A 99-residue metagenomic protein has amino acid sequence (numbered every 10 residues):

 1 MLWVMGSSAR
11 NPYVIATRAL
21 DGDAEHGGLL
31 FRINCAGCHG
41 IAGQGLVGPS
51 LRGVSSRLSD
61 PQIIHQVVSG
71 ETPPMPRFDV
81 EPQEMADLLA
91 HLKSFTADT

Functional and structural regions predicted by a protein language model:
M1-W3: Non-ligating segments of multi-cofactor redox enzymes
M5-L30, T99: Electrostatic cytochrome c docking/interface patches
G6-S7, I33-G37, D60-P61: Short hydrophobic/aromatic-rich motifs at helix boundaries and adjacent loops
P12, E25-L29, P49-V54, I64: Short linear motifs at secondary-structure transitions and domain/linker junctions
L20-I41, H65-S69: Sequence/structural segment immediately N-terminal to covalent heme-attachment motifs in c-type and related
A42, L46, R52-T99: Extracytoplasmic electron-transfer domains, predominantly the class I c-type cytochrome c fold
